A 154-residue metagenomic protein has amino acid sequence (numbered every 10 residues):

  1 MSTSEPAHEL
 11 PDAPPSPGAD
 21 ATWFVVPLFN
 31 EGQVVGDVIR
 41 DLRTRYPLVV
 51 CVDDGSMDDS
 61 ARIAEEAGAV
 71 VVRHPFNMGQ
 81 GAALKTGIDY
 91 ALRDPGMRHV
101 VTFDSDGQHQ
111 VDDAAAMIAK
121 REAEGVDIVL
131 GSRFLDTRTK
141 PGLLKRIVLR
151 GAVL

Functional and structural regions predicted by a protein language model:
M1-D41: N-proximal low-complexity "stem/linker" segments adjacent to membrane-targeting elements
A19-W23, D41-V50, D59, A69: Short loop->beta transition adjacent to catalytic acidic/histidine clusters or analogous donor-positioning motifs
Q33-D37, D58-A67: Acidic helix N-cap motif at the loop->helix transition within catalytic regions of sugar-transfer enzymes
R40-R43, E65, L92-R93, E122: Residue-level signal for alpha-helix termini/capping positions
D53-A61, F76, G107: A conserved acidic beta->alpha catalytic loop
V70, H74-Y90, H99, Q108-L154: Acceptor/aglycone-binding surface of glycosyltransferases and processive sugar-polymer synthases
